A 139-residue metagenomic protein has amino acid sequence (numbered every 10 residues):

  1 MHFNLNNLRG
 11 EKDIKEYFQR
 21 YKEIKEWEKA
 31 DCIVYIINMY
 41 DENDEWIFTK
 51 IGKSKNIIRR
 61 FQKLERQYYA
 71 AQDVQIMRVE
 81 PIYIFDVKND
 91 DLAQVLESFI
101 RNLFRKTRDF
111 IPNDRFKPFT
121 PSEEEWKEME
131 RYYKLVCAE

Functional and structural regions predicted by a protein language model:
M1-E139: Non-catalytic accessory segments flanking enzymatic or RNA/DNA-binding domains
